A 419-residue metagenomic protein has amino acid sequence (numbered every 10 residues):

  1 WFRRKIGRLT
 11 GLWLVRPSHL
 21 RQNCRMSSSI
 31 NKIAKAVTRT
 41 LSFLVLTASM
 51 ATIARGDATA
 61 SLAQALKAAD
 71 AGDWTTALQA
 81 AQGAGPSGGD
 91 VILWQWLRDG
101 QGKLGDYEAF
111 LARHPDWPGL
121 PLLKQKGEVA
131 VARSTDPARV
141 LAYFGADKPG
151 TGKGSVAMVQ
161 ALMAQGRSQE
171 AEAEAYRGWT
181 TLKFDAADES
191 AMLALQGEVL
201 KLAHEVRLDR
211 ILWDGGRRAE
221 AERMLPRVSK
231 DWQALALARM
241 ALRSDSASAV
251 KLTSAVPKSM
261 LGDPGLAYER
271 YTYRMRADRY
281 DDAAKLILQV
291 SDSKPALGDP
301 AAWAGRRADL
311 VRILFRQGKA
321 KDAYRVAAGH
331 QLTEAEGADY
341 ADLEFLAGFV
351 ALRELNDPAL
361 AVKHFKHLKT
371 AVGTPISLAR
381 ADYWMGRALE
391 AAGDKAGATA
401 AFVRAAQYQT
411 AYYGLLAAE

Functional and structural regions predicted by a protein language model:
K5, S29-K32, T52: Generic short N-terminal amphipathic or hydrophobic helices
P17-S18, I30: Short, low-complexity, intrinsically disordered N-terminal modules that encode targeting/processing signals
Q22, I53-E419: Alpha-helical solenoid repeat scaffolds
S28-L41: Bacterial N-terminal signal peptides that target proteins for export
T40-S49: Bacterial N-terminal signal peptides
